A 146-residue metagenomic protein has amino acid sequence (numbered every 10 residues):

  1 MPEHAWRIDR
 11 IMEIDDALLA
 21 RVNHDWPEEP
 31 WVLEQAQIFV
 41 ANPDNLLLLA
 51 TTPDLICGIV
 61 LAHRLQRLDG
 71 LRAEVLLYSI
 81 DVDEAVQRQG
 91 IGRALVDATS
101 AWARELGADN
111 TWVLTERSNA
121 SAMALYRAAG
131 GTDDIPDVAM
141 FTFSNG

Functional and structural regions predicted by a protein language model:
E3-R72, Y78, V96-D97: Acetyl-CoA-dependent GNAT
R10, I56-C57, R93, W102-E105 (+1 more regions): Hydrophobic/basic alpha-helical segments enriched in Actinobacteria
L77, T111-T115: Conserved hydrophobic beta-strand within the GNAT/NAT acetyltransferase core sheet that lines the active-site cleft
D83, E116: Residue-level recognition of the GNAT/N-acetyltransferase active site
V86, G90-A98: Conserved acetyl-CoA pyrophosphate-binding loop and the N-cap/start of the following alpha-helix in GNAT-like
R93, E105, D109, R117-P136: Conserved active-site alpha-helix within GNAT-family acetyltransferase domains
V138-G146: Terminal substrate-recognition subdomain of acyl/acetyltransferases
